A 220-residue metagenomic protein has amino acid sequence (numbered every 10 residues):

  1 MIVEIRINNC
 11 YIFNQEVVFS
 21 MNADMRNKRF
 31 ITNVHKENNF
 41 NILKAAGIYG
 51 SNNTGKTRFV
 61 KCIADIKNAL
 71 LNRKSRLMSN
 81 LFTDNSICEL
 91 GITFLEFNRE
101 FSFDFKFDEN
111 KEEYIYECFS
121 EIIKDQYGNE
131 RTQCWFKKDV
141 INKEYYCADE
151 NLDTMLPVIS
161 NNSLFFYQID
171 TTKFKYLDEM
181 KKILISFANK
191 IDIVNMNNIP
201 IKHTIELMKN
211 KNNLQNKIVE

Functional and structural regions predicted by a protein language model:
M1-A64: Pre-Walker A-like glycine/lysine-rich segment at the N-terminus of P-loop NTPase domains
E4-N8, S79, E150-T154: Intrinsically disordered, low-complexity boundary segments flanking structured domains
I7, I92-N98, S120-K124: Short acidic, glycine-rich loop/turn motifs
I12, R26, F97-R99, E112 (+1 more regions): Generic "edge-of-domain/loop-turn" microfeature
N14-E16, N98-S102, E130-R131: Short, mixed charged/polar active-site loops that provide acid/base catalysis or chelate metal/phosphate cofactors
N41, G47, S51, V60-K111: Conserved P-loop NTP-binding catalytic core
E109-E220: Electropositive, glycine-dotted interaction segments that contact anionic polymers or phosphate-rich ligands
